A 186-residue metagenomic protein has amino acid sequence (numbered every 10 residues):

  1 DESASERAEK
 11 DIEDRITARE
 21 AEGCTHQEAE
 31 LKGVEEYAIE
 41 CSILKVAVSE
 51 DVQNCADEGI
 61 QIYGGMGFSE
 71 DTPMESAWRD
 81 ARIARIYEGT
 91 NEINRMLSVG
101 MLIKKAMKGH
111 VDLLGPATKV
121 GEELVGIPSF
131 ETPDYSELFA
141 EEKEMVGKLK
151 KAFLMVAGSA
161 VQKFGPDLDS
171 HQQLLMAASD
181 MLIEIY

Functional and structural regions predicted by a protein language model:
D1-Y186: Flavin-dependent oxidoreductase catalytic core characteristic of acyl-CoA dehydrogenase/oxidase-like enzymes
